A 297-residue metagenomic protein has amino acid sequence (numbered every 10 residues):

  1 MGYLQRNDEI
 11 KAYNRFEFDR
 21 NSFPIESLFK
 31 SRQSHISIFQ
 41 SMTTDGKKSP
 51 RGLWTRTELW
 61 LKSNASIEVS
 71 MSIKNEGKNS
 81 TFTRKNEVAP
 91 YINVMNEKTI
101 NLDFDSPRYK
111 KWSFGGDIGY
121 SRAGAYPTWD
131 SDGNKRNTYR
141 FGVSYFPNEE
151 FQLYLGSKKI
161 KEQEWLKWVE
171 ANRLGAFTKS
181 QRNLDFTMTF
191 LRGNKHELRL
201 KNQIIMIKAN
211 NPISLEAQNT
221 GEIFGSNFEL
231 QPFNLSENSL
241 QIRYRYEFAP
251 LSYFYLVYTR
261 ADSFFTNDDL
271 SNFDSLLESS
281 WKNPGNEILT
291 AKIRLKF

Functional and structural regions predicted by a protein language model:
M1-F297: Exposed, low-structure sequence patches enriched in small/polar residues
